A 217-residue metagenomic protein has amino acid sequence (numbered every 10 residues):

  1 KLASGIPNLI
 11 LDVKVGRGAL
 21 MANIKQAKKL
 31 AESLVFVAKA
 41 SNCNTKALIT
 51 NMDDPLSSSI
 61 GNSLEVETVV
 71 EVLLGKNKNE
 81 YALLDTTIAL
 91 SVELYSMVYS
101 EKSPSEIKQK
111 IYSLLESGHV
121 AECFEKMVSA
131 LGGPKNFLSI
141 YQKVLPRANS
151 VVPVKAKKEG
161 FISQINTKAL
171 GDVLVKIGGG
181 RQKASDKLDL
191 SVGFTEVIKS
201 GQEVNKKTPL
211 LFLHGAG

Functional and structural regions predicted by a protein language model:
K1-G217: Well-ordered secondary-structure scaffolds
